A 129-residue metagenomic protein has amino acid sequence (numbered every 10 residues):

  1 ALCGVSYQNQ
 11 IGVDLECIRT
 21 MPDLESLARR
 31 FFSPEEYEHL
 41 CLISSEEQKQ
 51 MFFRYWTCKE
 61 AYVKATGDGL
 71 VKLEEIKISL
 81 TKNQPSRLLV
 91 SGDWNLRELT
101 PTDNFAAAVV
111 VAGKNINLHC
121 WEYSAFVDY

Functional and structural regions predicted by a protein language model:
A1-Y129: Core catalytic alpha/beta fold that binds nucleotide/phospho-ligands
